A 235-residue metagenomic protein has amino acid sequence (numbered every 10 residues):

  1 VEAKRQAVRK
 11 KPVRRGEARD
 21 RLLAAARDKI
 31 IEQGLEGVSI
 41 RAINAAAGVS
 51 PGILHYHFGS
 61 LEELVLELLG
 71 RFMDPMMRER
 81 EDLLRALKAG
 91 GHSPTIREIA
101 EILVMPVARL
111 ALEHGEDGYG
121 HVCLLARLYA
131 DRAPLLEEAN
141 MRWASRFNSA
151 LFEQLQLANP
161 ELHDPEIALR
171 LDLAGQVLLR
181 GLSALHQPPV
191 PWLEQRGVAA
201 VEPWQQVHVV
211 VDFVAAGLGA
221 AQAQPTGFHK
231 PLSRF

Functional and structural regions predicted by a protein language model:
E2-R5, S145-F235: C-terminal peripheral helix-coil segments that are non-catalytic and often amphipathic
V8-P12: Short Lys/Arg-rich basic patches
R15, R19-R27: Short, leucine-enriched amphipathic alpha-helices that occur as contiguous helical runs
R21, K29-R71: Helix-turn-helix
E81-H121, L171: Hydrophobic alpha-helical connector segments
L84, D117-A139, G217-G219, Q224 (+1 more regions): N-terminal/domain-start segments enriched in small and hydrophobic, helix-friendly residues, covering either
E98-E101, E116-C123, A133-N159: Amphipathic alpha-helical packing segments from all-alpha helical-bundle domains
L103, V107, V122-Y129, A174 (+2 more regions): Short alpha-helical scaffolding segments that buttress acidic/His motifs in well-ordered protein cores
